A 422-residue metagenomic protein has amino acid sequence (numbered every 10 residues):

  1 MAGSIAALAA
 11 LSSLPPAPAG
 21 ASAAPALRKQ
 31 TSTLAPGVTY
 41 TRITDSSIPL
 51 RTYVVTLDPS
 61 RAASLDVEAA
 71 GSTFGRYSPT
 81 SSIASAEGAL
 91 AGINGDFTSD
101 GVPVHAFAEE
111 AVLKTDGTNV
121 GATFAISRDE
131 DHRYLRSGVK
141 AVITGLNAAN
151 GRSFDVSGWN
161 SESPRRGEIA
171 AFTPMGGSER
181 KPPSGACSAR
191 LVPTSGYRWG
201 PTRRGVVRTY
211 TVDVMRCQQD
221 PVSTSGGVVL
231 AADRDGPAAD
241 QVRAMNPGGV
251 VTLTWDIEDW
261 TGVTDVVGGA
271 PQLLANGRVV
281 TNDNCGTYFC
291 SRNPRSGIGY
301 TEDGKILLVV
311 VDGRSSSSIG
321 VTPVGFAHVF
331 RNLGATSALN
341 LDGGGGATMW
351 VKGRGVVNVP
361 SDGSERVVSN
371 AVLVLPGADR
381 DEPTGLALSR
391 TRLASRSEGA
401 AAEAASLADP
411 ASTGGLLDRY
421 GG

Functional and structural regions predicted by a protein language model:
M1-I5: N-terminal export and membrane-targeting signals
L8-G422: Gly/Ser/Thr/Pro-rich low-complexity, intrinsically disordered segments
